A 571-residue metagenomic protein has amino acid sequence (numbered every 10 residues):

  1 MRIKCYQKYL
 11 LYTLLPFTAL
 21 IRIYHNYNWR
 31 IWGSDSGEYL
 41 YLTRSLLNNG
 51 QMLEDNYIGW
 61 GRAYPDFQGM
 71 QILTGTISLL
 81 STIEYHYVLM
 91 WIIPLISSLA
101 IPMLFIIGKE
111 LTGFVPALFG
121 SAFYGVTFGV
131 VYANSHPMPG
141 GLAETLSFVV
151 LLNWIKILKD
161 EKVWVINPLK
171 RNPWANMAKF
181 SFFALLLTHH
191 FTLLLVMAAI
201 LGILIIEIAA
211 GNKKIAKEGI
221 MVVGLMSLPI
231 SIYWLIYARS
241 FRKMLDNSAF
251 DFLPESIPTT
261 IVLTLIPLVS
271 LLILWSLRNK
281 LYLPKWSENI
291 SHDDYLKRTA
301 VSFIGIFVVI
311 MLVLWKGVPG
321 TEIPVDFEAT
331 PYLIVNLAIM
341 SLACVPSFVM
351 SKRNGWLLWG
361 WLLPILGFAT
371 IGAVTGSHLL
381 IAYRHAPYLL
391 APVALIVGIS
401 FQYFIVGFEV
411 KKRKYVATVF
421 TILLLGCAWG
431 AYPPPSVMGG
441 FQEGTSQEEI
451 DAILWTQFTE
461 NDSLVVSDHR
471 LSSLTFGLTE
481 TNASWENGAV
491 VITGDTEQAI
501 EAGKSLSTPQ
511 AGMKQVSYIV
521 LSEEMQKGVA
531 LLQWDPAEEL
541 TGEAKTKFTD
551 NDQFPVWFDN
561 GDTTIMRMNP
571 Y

Functional and structural regions predicted by a protein language model:
M1-C5, K156-P173, I205-I215, W275-W286 (+2 more regions): Membrane-interface junctions at the ends of membrane-embedded or membrane-associated helices
R2-S36, S227-Y237, F307-L312, L425-W429: Transmembrane signal-anchor helices characteristic of membrane glycosylation enzymes that use polyprenol
Q7-F148, N153, I157, W164-V165 (+2 more regions): Active-site lumenal/periplasmic loops and adjacent helix-entry segments of GT-C-fold, multi-pass membrane
L15, P102, E110, G140 (+3 more regions): Extracytoplasmic
D35, P137-P139, A143, L169-V345: Transmembrane catalytic cores of multi-pass membrane glycosyltransferases and polysaccharide-assembly enzymes
A100-G108, L146-L158, M197-I206, V269-L274 (+2 more regions): Transmembrane alpha-helical segments
L194, E328-C344, W361-L366, S377-E409: Hydrophobic/aromatic-rich transmembrane helices and adjacent perimembrane loops
V313, I323, P346-V349, L363-I381: Transmembrane-helix signature of polytopic, lipid-linked glycan biosynthesis machinery
